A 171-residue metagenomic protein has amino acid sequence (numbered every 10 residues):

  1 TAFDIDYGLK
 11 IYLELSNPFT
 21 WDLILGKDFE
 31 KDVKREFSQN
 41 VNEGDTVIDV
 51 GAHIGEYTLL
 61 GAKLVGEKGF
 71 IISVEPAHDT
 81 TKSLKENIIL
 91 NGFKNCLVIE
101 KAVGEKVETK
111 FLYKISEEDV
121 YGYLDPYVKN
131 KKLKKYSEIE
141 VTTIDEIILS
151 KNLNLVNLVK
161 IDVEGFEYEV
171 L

Functional and structural regions predicted by a protein language model:
T1-L171: Phosphate/nucleotide-binding beta-alpha loop and adjacent structural elements of enzyme active sites
